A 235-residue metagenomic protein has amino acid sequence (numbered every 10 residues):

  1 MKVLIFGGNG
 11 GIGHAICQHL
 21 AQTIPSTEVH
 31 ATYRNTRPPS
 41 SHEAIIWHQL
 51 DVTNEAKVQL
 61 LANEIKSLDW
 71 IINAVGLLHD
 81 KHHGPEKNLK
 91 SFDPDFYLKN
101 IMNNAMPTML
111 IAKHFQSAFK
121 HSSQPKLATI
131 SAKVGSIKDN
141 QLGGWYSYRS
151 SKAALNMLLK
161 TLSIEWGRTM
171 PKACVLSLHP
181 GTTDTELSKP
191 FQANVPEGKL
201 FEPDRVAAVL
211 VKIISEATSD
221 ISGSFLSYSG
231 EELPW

Functional and structural regions predicted by a protein language model:
F6, N73-A74, K126-A132, C174-S177: Structural signature of the Rossmann-like NAD(P)-dependent dehydrogenase/reductase core
F6-A21: N-terminal Rossmann NAD(P)H-binding glycine-rich loop of SDR-like oxidoreductase domains
L20-S41: Conserved glycine-rich Rossmann-like NAD(P)H-binding loop of the short-chain dehydrogenase/reductase
T23, H114-S123, T169: A short helix-coil junction within the Rossmann-fold of NAD(P)-dependent oxidoreductases
L50-L68: Conserved Rossmann-fold cofactor-binding substructure of NAD(P)-dependent oxidoreductases
L77-K81, P85-I101, M106, L110 (+1 more regions): Catalytic loop of short-chain dehydrogenase/reductase
P180-K189: Short, flexible catalytic-loop segment of classical short-chain dehydrogenase/reductase
K189-W235: C-terminal helical subdomain
